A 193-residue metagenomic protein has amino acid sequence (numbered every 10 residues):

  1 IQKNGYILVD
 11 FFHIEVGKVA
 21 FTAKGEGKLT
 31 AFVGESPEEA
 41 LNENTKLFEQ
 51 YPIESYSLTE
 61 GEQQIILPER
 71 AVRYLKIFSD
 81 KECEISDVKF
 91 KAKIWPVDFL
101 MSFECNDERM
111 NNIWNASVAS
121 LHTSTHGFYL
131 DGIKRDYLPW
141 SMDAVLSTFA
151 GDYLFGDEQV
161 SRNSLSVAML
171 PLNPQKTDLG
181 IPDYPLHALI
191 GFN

Functional and structural regions predicted by a protein language model:
I1-G127, D143, D157-S164: Extracellular/oxidizing-compartment recognition motifs
L8-F11, I65-I66, F128-S141, N173-P185: Solvent-exposed loop and edge beta-strand segments that line ligand/cofactor-binding and catalytic clefts
E39-Q50, L146, D152-N193: Helix-terminus loop motifs that line ligand-binding clefts
S102, S120, I133-F155, V167: Catalytic cores of carbohydrate-active enzymes
D107-M110, W114, K134-Y137, G151-L154 (+2 more regions): Amphipathic, non-membrane alpha-helical segments in soluble helical-bundle scaffolds
N115-V118, Y129-I133, A144-V145, L186-I190: Noncatalytic linker/hinge segments flanking ATPase motor cores
